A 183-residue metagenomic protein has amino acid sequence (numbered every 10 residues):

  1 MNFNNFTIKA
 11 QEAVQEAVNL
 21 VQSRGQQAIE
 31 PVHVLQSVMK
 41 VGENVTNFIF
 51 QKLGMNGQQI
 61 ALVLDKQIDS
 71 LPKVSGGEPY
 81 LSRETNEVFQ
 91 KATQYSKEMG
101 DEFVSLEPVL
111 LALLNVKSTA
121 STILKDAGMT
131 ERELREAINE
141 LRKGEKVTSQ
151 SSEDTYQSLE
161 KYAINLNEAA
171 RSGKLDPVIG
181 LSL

Functional and structural regions predicted by a protein language model:
M1-L183: Histone-fold recognition with a strong bias for associated Lys/Arg-rich disordered tails
